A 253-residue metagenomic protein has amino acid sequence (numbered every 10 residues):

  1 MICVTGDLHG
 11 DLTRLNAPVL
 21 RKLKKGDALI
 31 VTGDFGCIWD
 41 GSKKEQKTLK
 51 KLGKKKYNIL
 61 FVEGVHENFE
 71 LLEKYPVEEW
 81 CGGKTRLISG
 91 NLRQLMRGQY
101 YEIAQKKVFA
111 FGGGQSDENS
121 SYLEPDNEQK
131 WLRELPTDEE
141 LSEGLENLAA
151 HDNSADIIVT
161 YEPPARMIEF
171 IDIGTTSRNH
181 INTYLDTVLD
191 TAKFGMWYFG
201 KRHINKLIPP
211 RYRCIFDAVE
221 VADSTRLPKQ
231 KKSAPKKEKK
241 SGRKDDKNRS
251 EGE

Functional and structural regions predicted by a protein language model:
M1-C3, Q99-A110, I157, P209-R213: Beta-strand-turn-beta hairpins that frame and shape the catalytic cleft of phosphate-ester-processing enzymes
M1-D7, R14, P18, E118-N127: Short, charged N-terminal beta->alpha structural module
T5, G10-I103, G174, I181-L185 (+3 more regions): Core catalytic region of metal-dependent phosphoesterases/phosphodiesterases, especially metallo-beta-lactamase-like
H9-G10, G36-C37, H66-N68, G113-D117 (+3 more regions): Short, solvent-exposed loop/turn segments at secondary-structure junctions
K43, E73-Y75, S120-L123, F170-D172 (+1 more regions): Short aromatic-enriched loop/helix-cap "lid" or pocket-rim segments at secondary-structure transitions that line
G83, G90, A104-T176: Active-site-proximal loop/helix segment associated with metal-binding centers of metalloenzymes
E102, D186-T191, Y198-E253: Binuclear metal-dependent phosphoesterase catalytic core
A155-T160, K193-F194, Y198-F199: Proline-aspartate-enriched helix->loop->beta-strand connector
